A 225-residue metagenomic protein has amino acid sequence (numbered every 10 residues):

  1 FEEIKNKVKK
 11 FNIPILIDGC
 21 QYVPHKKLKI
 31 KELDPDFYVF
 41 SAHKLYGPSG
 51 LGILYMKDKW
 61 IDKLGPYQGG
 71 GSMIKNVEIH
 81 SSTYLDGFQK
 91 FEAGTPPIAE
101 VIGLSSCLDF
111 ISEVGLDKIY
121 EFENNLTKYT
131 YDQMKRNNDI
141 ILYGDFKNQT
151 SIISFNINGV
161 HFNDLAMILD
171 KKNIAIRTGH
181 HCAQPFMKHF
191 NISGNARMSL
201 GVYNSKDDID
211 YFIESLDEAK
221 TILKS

Functional and structural regions predicted by a protein language model:
F1-S225: Pyridoxal 5′-phosphate
